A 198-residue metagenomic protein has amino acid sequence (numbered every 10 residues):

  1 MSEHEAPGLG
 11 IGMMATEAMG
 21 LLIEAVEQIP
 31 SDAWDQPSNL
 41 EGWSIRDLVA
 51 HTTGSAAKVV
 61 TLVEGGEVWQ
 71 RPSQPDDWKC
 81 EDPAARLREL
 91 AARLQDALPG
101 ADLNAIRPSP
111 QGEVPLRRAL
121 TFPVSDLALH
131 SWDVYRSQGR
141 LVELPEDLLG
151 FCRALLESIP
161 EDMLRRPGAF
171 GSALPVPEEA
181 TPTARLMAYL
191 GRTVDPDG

Functional and structural regions predicted by a protein language model:
S2-M14, A18-L21, Q28-E41, T61-K79 (+1 more regions): Structured surface interface patches that mediate subunit assembly and partner/cofactor docking
H51-G54, D126: Short, residue-level hotspots on alpha-helical faces of the histone-fold and other alpha-helical interaction modules
